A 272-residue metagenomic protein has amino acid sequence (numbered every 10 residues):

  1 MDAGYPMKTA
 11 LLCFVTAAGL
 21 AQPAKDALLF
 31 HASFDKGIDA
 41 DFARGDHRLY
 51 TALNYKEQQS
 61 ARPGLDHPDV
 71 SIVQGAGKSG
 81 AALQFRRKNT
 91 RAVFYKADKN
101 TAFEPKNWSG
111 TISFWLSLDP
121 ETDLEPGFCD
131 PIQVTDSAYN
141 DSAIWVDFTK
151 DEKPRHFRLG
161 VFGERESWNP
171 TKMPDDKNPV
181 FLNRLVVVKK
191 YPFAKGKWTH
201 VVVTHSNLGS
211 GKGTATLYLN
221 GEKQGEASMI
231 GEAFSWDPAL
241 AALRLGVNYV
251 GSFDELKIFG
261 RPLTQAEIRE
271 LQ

Functional and structural regions predicted by a protein language model:
D2-A3: Acidic, Ala/Val/Gly-enriched low-complexity intrinsically disordered segments
P6-C13: Sec-dependent signal peptide recognition, specifically the positively charged N-region followed immediately by
C13-A21: Hydrophobic h-region of N-terminal signal peptides that target proteins for export in Gram-negative bacteria
Q22-Q272: Extracellular glycan-associated modules
